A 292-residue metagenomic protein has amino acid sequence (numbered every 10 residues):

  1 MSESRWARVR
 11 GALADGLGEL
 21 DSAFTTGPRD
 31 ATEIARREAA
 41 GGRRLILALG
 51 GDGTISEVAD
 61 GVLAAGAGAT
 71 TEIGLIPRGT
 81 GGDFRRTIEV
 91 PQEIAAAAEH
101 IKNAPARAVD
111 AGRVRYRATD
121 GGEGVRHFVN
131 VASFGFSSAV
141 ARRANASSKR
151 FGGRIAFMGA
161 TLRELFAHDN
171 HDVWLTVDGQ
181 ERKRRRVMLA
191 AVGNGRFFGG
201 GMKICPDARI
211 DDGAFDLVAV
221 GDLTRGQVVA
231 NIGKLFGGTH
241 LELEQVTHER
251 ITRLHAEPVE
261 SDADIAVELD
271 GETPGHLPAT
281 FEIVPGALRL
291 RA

Functional and structural regions predicted by a protein language model:
M1-I46, S56, A95: ATP/NTP phosphate-donor binding region
A7, A14-G16, T25, L63-M188: Catalytic core of DAGKc-family lipid kinases
A31, G53-V58, D83-F84, V109: Short glycine/serine/threonine-rich phosphate/pyrophosphate-binding segments that cradle anionic phosphate groups
L49-G51, I76-R78, N194: Glycine-rich beta-strand-to-loop/alpha-helix junction loops that act as flexible
S133, S137, A191-I204, E272-T273: Glycine-rich phosphate/pyrophosphate-binding beta-alpha loops
S137-V140, K183-R185, F197-G201, D212 (+1 more regions): Short acidic/glycine-rich loop or secondary-structure boundary segments that cap or lie
S148-A156, G200, P206-Q227: Gly/Ser/Thr-rich active-site loops/lids in small-molecule metabolic enzymes that frequently grip phosphoryl groups
V177-G179, R184, R209-I210, A219-A292: ATP/nucleoside-binding phosphotransfer catalytic cores, i.e., glycine-rich phosphate-binding loops
